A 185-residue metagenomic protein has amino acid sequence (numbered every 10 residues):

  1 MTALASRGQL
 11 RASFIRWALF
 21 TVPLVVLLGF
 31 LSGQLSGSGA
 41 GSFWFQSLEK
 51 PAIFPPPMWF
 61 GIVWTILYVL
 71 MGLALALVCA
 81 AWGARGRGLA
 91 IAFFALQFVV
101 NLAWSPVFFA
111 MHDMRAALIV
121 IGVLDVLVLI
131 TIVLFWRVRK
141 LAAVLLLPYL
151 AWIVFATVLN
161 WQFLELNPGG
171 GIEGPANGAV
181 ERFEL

Functional and structural regions predicted by a protein language model:
R7-T21: N-terminal membrane topogenic signal
V25-G41: Alpha-helical transmembrane segments of multi-pass membrane proteins
L48-V63, E184-L185: Short aromatic-rich membrane-water interface segments that cap or initiate transmembrane helices in multi-pass membrane
I62-L75, D125: Hydrophobic alpha-helical transmembrane segments
R85-F94: Membrane-interfacial loop-to-transmembrane alpha-helix junctions, especially the N-terminal start
F94-W104, L118-T131, Y149-I153: Hydrophobic alpha-helical segments of small multi-pass membrane proteins
W104-A116: Membrane-interface helix caps and helix-loop-helix hairpins in membrane proteins
L134-L185: Terminal transmembrane helical module of multi-pass membrane proteins
